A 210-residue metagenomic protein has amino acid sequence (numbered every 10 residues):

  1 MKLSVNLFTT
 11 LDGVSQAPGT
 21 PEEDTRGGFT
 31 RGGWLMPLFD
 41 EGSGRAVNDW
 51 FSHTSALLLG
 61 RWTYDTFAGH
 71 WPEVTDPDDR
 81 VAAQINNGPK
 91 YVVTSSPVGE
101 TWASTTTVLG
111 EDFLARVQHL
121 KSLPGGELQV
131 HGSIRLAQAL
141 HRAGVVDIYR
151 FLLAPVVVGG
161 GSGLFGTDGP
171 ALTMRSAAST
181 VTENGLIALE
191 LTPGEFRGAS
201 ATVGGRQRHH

Functional and structural regions predicted by a protein language model:
M1-I148, P155-H210: Portal/gating segments that form or line small-molecule/metal binding sites
